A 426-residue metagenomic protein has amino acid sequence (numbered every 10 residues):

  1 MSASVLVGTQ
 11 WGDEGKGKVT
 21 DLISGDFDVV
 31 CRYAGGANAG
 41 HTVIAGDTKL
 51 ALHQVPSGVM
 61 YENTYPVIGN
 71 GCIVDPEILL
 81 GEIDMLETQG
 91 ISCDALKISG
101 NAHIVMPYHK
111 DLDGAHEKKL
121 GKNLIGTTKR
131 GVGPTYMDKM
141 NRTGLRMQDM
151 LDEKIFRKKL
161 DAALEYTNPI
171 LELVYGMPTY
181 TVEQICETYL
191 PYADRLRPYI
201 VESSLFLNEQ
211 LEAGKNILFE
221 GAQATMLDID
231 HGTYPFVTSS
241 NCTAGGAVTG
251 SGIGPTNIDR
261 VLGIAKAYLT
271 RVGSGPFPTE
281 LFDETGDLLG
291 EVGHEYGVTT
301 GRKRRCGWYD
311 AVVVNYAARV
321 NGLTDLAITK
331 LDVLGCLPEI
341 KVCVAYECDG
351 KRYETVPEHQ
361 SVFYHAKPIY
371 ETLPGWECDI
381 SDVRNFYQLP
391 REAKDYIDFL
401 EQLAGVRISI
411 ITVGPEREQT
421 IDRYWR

Functional and structural regions predicted by a protein language model:
M1-R426: Non-transmembrane, aqueous-exposed alpha-helical and coiled segments at domain scale
